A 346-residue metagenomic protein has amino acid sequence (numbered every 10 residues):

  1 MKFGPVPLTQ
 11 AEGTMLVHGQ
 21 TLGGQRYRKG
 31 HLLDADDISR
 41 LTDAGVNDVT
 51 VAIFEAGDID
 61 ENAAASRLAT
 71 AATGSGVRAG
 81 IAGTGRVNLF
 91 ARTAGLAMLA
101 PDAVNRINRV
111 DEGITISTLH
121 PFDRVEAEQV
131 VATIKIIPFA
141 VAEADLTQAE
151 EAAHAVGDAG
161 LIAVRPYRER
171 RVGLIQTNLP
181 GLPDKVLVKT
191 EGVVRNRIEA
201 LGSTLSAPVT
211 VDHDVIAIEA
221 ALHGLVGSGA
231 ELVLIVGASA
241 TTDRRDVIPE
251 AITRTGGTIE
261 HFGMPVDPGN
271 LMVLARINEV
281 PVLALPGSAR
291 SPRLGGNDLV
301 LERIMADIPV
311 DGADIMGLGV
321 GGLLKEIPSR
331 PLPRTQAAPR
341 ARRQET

Functional and structural regions predicted by a protein language model:
M1-Q148: Phosphate-interaction motifs
G19-T21, D43-T50, L201-G202, G229-L232 (+1 more regions): Short acidic (Asp/Glu) and glycine-rich catalytic loops that position anionic groups and cofactors
D43-N47, T70-V77, A127-I136, E199-S203 (+3 more regions): Generic secondary-structure signature for well-ordered alpha-helical cores
G76-A79, L119-D123, I136-P138, D158-P166 (+5 more regions): A generic local secondary-structure boundary/capping motif
I81, L96-T115, D123-R124, G312-T346: C-terminal terminal segments
F90-R92, E128, I134, I175-T177 (+2 more regions): Short beta-strand segments
F139-L232: Phosphate-binding glycine-rich loops and their immediate beta-loop-alpha structural context
L179, S206-T335: Short glycine/threonine-rich loop/turn motifs
